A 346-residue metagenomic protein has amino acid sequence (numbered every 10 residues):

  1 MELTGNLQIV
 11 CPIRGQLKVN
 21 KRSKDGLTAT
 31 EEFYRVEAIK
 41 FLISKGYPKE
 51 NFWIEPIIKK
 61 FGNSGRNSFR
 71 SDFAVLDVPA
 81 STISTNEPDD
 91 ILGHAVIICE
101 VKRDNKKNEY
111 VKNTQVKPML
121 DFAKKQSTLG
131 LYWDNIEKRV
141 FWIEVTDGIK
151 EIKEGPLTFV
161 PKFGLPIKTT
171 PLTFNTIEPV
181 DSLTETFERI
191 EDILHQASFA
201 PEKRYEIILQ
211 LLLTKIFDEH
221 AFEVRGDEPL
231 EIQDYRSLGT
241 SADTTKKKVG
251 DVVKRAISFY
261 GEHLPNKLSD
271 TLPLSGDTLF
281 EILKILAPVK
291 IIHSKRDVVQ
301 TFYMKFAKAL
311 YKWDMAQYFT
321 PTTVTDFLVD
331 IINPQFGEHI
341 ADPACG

Functional and structural regions predicted by a protein language model:
E2-K59: Acidic-basic catalytic patches of nuclease active cores, encompassing PD-(D/E)XK and other metal-cofactor nuclease
T4-S23, V180-F199, I282-K284: Short amphipathic alpha-helical segments and their helix-coil junctions
K24-L27, E50-I91: Active-site metal-binding core of divalent-cation-utilizing nuclease and nuclease-like domains
L27-F33, H195-L209, P273, I292-K295: Structural motif
V36-I43, I207-E219: Short, hydrophobic/amphipathic alpha-helical patches that form generic packing surfaces within helical domains
K102-E151: Nucleic-acid nuclease catalytic cores
L213, F217-K308: Long recognition/docking surfaces used for binding and targeting
Q317-G346: Conserved S-adenosyl-L-methionine
